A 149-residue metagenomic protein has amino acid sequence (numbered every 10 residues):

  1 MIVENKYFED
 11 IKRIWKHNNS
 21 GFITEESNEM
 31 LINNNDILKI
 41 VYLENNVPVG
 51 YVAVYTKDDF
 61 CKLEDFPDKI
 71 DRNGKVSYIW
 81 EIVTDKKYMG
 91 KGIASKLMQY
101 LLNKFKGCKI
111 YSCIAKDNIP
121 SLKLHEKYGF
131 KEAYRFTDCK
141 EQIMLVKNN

Functional and structural regions predicted by a protein language model:
M1-S27, L43, V47-P48: Short amphipathic alpha-helix that is part of the acyltransferase structural core
D36-T56: Conserved beta-hairpin
Y51-E81, M89: Conserved acyl-donor/pantetheine-binding loop and adjacent beta-alpha core of acyl/acetyltransferases and related
W80, D85, A115: Residue-level recognition of the GNAT/N-acetyltransferase active site
T84, G90-N103, K123-K127: Conserved acetyl-CoA-binding loop-helix of GNAT-fold acetyltransferases
K104-K116: Conserved GNAT acetyl-CoA-binding A-motif
K116-Y134: Conserved active-site alpha-helix within GNAT-family acetyltransferase domains
T137-N149: C-terminal "cap" of GNAT-fold acetyltransferases
